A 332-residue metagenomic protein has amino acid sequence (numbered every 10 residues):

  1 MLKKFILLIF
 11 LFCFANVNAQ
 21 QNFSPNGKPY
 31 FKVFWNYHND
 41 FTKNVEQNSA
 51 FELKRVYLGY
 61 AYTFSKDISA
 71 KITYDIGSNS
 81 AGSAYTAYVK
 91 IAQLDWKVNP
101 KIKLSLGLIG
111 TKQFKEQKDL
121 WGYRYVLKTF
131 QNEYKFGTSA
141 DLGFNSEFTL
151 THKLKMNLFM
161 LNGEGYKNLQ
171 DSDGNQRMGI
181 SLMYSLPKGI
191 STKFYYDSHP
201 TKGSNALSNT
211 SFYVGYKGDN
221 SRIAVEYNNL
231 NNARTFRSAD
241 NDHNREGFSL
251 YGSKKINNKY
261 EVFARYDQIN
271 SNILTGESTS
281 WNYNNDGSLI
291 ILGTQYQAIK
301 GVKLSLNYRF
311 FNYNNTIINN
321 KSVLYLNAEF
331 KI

Functional and structural regions predicted by a protein language model:
K4-F14: Sec-dependent N-terminal signal peptides
A15-A19: Sec/Tat signal peptide C-region and signal peptidase I cleavage site
Q21-N39, V45-G163, G174, M178 (+3 more regions): Outer membrane beta-barrel
S24, Y30, N36-E46, S65 (+6 more regions): Outer-membrane beta-barrel pore domains
K135, D171, N241: Glycine- and other small-residue-rich loops at beta-strand/loop junctions that grip anionic moieties
T138, Q170-R177, S204-A206, Y213: Short, contiguous, pocket-lining structural segments that sit at or immediately flank catalytic/ligand-binding sites
N157-F159, K167-D171, K193-Y195, N205: A short secondary-structure junction signal
Y166-Q170, I180-S181, P200-K202: Short helix-to-loop capping/linker segments positioned immediately adjacent to catalytic or ligand/cofactor-binding
